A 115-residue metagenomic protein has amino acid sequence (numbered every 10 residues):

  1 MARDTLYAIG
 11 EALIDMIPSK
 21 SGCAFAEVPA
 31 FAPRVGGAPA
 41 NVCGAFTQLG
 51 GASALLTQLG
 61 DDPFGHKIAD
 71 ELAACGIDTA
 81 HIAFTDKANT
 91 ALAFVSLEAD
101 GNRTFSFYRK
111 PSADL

Functional and structural regions predicted by a protein language model:
M1-I77: Glycine-rich phosphate/adenosyl-contacting loop at the front of the ribokinase-like
A52-L115: Conserved N-terminal subdomain of the carbohydrate kinase-like
